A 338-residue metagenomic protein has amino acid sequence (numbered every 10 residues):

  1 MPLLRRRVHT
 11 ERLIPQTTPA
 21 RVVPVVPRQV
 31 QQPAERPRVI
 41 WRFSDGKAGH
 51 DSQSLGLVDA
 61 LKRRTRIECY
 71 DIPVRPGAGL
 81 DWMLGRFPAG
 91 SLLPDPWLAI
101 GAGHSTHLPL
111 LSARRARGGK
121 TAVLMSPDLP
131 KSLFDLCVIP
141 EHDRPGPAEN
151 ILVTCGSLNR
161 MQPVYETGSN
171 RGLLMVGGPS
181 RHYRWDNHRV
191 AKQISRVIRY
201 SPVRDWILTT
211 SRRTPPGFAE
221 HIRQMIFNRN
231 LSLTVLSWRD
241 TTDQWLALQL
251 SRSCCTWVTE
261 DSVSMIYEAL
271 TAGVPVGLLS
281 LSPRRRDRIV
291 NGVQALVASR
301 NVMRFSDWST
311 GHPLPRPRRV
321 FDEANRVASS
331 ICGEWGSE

Functional and structural regions predicted by a protein language model:
R36-I40: Extreme N-terminal starter segment of soluble prokaryotic enzymes
W41-F43, S157-G217, S237-W238: Active-site donor-nucleotide binding/catalytic segment of nucleotide-sugar enzymes
R42-G156: Active-site and donor-binding regions of nucleotide-sugar-utilizing enzymes
A48-S52, G79, K131, P145-G146 (+3 more regions): Short, charged/polar "capping" segments at the starts of alpha-helices and the immediately preceding loops
K131-H188, F305, S309-P317: A nucleotide-sugar donor-handling region in carbohydrate enzymes
R199, V293-E338: Leloir-type glycosyltransferase catalytic cores
R223, F227-S264: Donor nucleotide-activated moiety binding/catalytic core segment of transferases that use nucleotide-activated donors
A247-D287: A donor-sugar binding/catalytic signature common to diverse glycosyltransferases and related nucleotide-sugar
